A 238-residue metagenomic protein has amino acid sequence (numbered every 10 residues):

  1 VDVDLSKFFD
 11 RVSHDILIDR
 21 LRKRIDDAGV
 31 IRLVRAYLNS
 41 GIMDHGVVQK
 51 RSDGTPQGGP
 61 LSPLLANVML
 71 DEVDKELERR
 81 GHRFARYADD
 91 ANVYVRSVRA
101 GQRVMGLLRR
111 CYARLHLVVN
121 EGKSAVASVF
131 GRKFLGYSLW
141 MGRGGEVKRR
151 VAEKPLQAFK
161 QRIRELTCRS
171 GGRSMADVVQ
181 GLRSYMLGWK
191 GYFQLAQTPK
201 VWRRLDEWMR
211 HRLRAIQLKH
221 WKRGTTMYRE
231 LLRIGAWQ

Functional and structural regions predicted by a protein language model:
V1-F134: Conserved polymerase palm-domain catalytic core
I16, R32-L33, D177, G181-S184 (+1 more regions): Amphipathic alpha-helical interaction segments
N39, A66, L70, D74 (+5 more regions): Amphipathic alpha-helical core segments of compact helical bundles
N39, R109-R110, R114-G181, Y185-G188: A conserved non-catalytic segment of reverse transcriptases and RNA-directed RNA polymerases corresponding to the late
K50-G54, G145-K148, R164-V178, W189-V201 (+1 more regions): Short, solvent-exposed helix-loop connector elements
R83, M105-L108, Q197-D206: Composition- and surface-driven signal marking solvent-exposed, interaction-prone regions in large proteins
R96-S97, S138, G144, T198: Surface loops and adjacent helix of pleckstrin homology
P199-Q238: A terminal-accessory region detector
